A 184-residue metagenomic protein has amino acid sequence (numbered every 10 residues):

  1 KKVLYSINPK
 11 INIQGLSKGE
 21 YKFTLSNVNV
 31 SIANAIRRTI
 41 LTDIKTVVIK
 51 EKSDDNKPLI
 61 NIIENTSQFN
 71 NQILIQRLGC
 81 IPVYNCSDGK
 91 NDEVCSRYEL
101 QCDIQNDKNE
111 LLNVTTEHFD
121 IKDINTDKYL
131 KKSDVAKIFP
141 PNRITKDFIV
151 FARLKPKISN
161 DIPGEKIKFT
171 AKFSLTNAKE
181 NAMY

Functional and structural regions predicted by a protein language model:
K1-Y184: Protein-protein interaction/assembly regions in multi-subunit complexes
